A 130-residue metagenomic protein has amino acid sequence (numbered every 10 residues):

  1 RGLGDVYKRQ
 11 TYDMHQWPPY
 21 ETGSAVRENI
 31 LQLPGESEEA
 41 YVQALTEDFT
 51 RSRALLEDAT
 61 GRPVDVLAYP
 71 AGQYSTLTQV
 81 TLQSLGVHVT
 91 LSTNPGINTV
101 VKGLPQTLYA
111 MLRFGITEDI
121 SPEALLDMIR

Functional and structural regions predicted by a protein language model:
R1, D48, L55-A59, T81-H88: Structured segments of extracytoplasmic/periplasmic soluble domains in secreted or envelope-associated proteins
G2-Y7: Short, small-residue-biased leader/transition segments that mark boundaries at the very start of proteins
K8, V66-Y69: Short beta-strand segments
K8-T11, S92: Non-cysteine beta-strand/loop elements that form the S-adenosyl-L-methionine
T11, G72-Q73: Active-site metal-binding loops of divalent metal-dependent hydrolases
Y12-T60: Alpha-helical scaffold elements lining the catalytic groove of polysaccharide deacetylases
R62-D65, S75-I120: Extended hydrophobic/aromatic segments used for targeting, binding, or gating
T117-R130: Low-complexity, Gly/Ser/Thr/Pro-rich intrinsically disordered linker/tail segments
